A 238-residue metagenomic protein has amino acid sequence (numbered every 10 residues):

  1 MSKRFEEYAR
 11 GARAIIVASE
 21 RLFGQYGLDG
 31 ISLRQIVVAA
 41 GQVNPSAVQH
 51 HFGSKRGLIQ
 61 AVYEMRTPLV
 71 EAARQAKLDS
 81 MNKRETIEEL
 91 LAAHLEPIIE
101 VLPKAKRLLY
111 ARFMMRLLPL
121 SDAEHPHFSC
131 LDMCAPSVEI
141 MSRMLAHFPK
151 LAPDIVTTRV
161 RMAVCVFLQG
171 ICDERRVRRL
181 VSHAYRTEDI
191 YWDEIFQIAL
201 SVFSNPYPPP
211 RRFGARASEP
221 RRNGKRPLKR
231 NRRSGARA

Functional and structural regions predicted by a protein language model:
A12-V17, F52-Q75: An amphipathic alpha-helix adjacent to DNA-recognition modules
A14, E89, A93, L109-R116 (+3 more regions): Amphipathic alpha-helical interaction segments
L22, D29-G57, A61: Helix-turn-helix
N44, R56, L118-A123, F167-C172 (+2 more regions): Short alpha-helix boundary/capping elements
K55, V62, R66, V70 (+4 more regions): Hydrophobic/aromatic residues within well-ordered alpha-helical segments
Q75-Y110: Hydrophobic alpha-helical connector segments
E96-E139: Short secondary-structure transition hinges
C134-A238: C-terminal peripheral helix-coil segments that are non-catalytic and often amphipathic
